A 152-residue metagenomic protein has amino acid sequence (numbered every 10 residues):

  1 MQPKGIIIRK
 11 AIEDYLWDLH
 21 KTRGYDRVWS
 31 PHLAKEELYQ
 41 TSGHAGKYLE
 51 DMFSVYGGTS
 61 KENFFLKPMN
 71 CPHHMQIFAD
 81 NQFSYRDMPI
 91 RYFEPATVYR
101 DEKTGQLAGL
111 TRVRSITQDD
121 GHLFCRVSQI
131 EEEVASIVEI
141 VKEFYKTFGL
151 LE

Functional and structural regions predicted by a protein language model:
M1-E152: TRNA-recognition modules of translation machinery and tRNA-sensing kinases, especially anticodon-binding
